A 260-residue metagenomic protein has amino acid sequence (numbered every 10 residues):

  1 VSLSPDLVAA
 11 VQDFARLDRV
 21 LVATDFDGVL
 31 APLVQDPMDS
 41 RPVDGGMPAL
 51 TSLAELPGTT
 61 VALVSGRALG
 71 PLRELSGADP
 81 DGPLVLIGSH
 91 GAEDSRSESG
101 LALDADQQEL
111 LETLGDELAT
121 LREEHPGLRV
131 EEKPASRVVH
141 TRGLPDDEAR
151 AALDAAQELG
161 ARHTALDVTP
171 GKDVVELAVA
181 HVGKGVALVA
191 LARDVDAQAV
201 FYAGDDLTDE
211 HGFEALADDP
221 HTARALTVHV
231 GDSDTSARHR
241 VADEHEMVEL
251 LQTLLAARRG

Functional and structural regions predicted by a protein language model:
V1-P5, L17, A180, G185-G260: Mg2+-dependent phosphoryl-transfer enzymes with acidic/Ser/Thr/Gly-rich catalytic loops
S2-D18, L72-A78: Short amphipathic alpha-helices and their capping/turn segments at secondary-structure boundaries
A15-D36, L63: Asp-based phosphoryl-transfer active-site loop
R41-K133: Active-site phosphate-binding/coordination module
S89, S95-E112, T169-A197: Substrate-recognition "cap/lid" segment bordering the active-site pocket of phosphatases
L114-L118, A151-G160: Short amphipathic alpha-helices in soluble, non-transmembrane regions that often serve as interface/regulatory elements
S136, D154-V175: Histidine/lysine/aspartate-rich catalytic loop segments that bind and position anionic ligands
V138-A149: A short secondary-structure junction motif
